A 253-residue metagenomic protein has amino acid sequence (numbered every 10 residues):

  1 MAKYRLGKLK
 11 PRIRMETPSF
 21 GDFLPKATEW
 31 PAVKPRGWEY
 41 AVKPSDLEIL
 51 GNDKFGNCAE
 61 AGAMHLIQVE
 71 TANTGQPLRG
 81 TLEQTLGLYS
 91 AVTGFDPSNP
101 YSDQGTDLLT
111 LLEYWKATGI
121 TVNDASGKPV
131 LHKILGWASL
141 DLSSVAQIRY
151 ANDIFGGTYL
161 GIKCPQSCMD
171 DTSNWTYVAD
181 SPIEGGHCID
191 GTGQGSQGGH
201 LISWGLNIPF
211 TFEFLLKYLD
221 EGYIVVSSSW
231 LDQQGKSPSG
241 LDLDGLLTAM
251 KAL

Functional and structural regions predicted by a protein language model:
M1-L253: Catalytic-core signature of thiol
